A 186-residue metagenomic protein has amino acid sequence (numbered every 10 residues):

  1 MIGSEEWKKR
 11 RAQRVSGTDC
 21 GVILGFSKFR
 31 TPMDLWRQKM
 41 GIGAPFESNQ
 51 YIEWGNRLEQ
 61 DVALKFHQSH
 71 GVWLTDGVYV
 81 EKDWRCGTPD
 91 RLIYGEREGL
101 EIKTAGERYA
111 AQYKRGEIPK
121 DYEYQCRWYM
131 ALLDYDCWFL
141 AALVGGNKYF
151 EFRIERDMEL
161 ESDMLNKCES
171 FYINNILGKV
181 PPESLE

Functional and structural regions predicted by a protein language model:
M1-R57: Charged, glycine-rich intrinsically disordered N-terminal tails and low-complexity linkers that flank
T18-T31, D90-L92, Y124-C137, P182-L185: Phosphate-binding glycine-rich loops and adjacent basic patches that engage nucleotide phosphates, nucleic-acid
T31, A44, I118, V180-P181: Intrinsic-disorder/low-complexity coil detector
I52, Q68-I176: Nucleic-acid nuclease catalytic cores
A63-K65: Gly/Pro/Ser/Thr-rich low-complexity, intrinsically disordered segments predominantly at protein N-termini
I173-E186: Helix-loop elements that line ligand-binding/catalytic pockets
